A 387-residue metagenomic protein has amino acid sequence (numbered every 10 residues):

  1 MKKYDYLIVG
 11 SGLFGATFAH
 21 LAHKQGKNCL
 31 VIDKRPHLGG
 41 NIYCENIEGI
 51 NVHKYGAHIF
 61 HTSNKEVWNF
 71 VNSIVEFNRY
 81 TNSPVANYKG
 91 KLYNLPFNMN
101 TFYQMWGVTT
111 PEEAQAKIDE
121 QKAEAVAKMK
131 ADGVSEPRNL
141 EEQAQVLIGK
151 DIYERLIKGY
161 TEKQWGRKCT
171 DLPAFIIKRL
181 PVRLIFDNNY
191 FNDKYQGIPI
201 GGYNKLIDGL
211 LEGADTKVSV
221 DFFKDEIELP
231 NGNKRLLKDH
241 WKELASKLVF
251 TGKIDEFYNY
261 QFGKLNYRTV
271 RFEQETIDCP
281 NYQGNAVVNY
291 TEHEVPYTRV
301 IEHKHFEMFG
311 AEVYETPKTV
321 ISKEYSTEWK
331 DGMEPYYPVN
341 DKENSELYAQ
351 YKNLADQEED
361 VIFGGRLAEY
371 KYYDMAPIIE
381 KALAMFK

Functional and structural regions predicted by a protein language model:
Y4-V31, F386: N-terminal Rossmann-like FAD-binding beta1-loop-alpha1 element of flavoenzymes
L13-F14, P36-H37, E162, F222-K224 (+5 more regions): Short, solvent-exposed loop/turn segments at secondary-structure junctions
H23-E48: Glycine-rich FAD pyrophosphate-binding loop
Q25, E228-L354: Mid-domain catalytic core of redox enzymes that form a hydrophobic substrate pocket/lid adjacent to a catalytic redox
E48-A123: Dinucleotide-binding Rossmann-like beta1-alpha1 core, especially the glycine-rich loop that anchors the ADP
N69, S73, I152, Q283 (+1 more regions): Structural/interface elements that position substrates and couple domains in central-metabolism enzymes
K89-Y93, M99-A245: Active-site/ligand-binding neighborhood in enzyme catalytic cores
E334-K387: C-terminal catalytic lobe of FAD-dependent flavoproteins
